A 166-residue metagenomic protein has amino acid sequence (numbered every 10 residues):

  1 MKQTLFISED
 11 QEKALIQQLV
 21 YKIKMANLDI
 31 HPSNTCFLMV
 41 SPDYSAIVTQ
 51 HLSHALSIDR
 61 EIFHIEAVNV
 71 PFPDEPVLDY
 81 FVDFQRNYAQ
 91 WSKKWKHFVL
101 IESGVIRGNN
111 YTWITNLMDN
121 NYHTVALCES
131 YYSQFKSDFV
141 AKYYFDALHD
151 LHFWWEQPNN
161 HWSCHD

Functional and structural regions predicted by a protein language model:
M1-H31: Active-site-facing substrate-recognition patch
K2-F6, D29, T115-D166: PRPP-dependent phosphoribosyltransferase catalytic core
I16, S45-T49, S53, Y111: Short, highly selective alpha-helical patches that border small-molecule cofactor pockets in redox/cofactor-processing
Y21, Q50, H54, N116 (+1 more regions): Short, well-ordered alpha-helices that flank and scaffold nucleotide-derived cofactor binding pockets
D29-D43: Short glycine-rich phosphate-binding loop at a beta-alpha junction
P32-T35, K94-H97, D119-N121: A general structural motif
T35, I58-E66, N121-V125: Short hydrophobic/aromatic-enriched beta-strand-loop microsegments
H54-V99, V105-T115: Short, glycine/charge-rich flexible loops or terminal/linker lids adjacent to PRPP-binding catalytic cores
